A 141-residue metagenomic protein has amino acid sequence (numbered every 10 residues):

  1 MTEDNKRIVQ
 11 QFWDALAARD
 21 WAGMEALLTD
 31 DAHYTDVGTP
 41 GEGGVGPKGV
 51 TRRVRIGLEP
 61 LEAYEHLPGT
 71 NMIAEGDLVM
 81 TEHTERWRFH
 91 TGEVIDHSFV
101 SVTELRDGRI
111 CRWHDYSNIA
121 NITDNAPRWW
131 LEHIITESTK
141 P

Functional and structural regions predicted by a protein language model:
M1-D4, I8, R55-P141: A beta-strand edge to alpha-helix "cap/lid" segment located at domain peripheries
T2-D30: Short acidic-aromatic low-complexity motifs
F12-A15, T35, W87: Alpha-helix C-capping/helix-to-loop hinge sites
G23, T29-D77: A solvent-exposed, acidic/Ser-Thr-rich amphipathic alpha-helical stretch
